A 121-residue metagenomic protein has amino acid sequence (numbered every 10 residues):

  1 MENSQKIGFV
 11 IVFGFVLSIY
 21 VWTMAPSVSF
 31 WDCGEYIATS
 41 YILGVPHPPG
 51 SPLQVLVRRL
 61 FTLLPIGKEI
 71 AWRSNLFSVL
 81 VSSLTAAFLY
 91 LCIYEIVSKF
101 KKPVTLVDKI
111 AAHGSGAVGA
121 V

Functional and structural regions predicted by a protein language model:
M1-S4, I66-R73, D108-A111: Membrane-interfacial loop-to-transmembrane-helix junctions in polytopic alpha-helical membrane proteins
N3-F30: Transmembrane signal-anchor helices characteristic of membrane glycosylation enzymes that use polyprenol
K6-I11, L76, A117-V118: Hydrophobic alpha-helical transmembrane segments
V10, L76-D108: Transmembrane-helix motifs of polytopic, lipid-linked glycan transferases
G14, A112-V121: Transmembrane and membrane-interface helices of multi-pass, inner-membrane envelope-modifying transferases
I19, M24, R58, T62 (+1 more regions): Membrane-water interface at transmembrane helix exits
M24-Y36, P46-R58: Extracytoplasmic catalytic/substrate-binding loops of multi-pass membrane glycan-assembly enzymes
T39-P48, P65-K68: Short aromatic-rich membrane-water interface segments that cap or initiate transmembrane helices in multi-pass membrane
